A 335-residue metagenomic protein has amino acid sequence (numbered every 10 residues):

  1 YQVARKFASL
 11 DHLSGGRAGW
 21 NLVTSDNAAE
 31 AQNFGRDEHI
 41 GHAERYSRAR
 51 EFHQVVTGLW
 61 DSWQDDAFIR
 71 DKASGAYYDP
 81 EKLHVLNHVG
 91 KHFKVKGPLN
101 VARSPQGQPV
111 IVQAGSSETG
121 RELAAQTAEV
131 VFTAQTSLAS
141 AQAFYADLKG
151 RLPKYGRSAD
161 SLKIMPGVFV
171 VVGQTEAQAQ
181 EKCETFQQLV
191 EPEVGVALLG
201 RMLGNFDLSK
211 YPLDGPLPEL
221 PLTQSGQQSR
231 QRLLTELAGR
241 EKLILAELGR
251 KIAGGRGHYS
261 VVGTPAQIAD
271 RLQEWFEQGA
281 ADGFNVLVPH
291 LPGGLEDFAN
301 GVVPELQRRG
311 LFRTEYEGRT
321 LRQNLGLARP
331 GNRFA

Functional and structural regions predicted by a protein language model:
Y1-F34, I40, R48-F52: Hydrophobic or amphipathic alpha-helical targeting/insertion segments
Q2, V171-K182, H290-V303: Short glycine/threonine-rich loop-to-helix capping motif typified by GTGT followed within a few residues by an Asp-Pro
V3, Q113-Q126, T264-E277: Short, acidic/polar
L10, W20, V56, I111 (+5 more regions): Conserved, mostly hydrophobic/aromatic
G16-L22, P109-A114, E129-T133, L162-F169 (+1 more regions): Hydrophobic faces of well-ordered beta-strands that scaffold small-molecule active sites in alpha/beta enzyme cores
A43-Q106, A139-A143, G150-F276, L306-A335: An alpha-helical appendage that flanks or caps ligand/catalytic pockets
E122-S137: A conserved active-site cap/scaffold subdomain adjacent to cofactor or substrate pockets
Q135-S140, V286-D297: Glycine-rich, proline-tolerant flexible connector loops at the mouths of alpha/beta enzymes
